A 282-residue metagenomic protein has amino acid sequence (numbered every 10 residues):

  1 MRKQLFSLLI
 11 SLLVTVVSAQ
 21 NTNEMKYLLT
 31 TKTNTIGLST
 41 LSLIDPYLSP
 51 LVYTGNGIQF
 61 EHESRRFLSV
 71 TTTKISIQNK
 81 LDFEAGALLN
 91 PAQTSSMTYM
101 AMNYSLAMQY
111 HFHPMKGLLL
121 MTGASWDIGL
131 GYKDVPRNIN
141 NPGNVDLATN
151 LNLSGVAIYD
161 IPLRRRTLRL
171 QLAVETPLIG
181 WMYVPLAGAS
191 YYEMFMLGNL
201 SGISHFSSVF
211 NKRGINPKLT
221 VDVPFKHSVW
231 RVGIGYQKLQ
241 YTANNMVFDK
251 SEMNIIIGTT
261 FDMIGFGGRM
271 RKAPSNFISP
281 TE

Functional and structural regions predicted by a protein language model:
Q20-S76, P280-E282: Short glycine/proline- and aromatic-enriched beta-strand/turn motifs that initiate or cap beta-hairpins
M25-N34, T71-N79, K116-A124, R164-L172 (+2 more regions): Outer-envelope beta-barrel architecture signal
K32-S42, N79-A87, T122-Y132, A157 (+2 more regions): Transmembrane beta-barrel strands of outer-membrane/channel proteins
D45-V52, L88-S96, N138-V145, I203-S207 (+2 more regions): Extracellular loop and loop/strand-boundary signature of outer-membrane beta-barrel proteins
V52-F60, S96-Y104, L118, G143-L153 (+2 more regions): Residues that define the transmembrane beta-barrel architecture of outer-membrane proteins
F60-V70, M102-Y110, A124, L153-Y159 (+3 more regions): Residues on the lipid-exposed face of transmembrane beta-strands in outer-membrane beta-barrel proteins
N140-H227: Outer-membrane beta-barrel transmembrane domain signature
T167, A173, Y183-P185, H205 (+1 more regions): Predominantly the C-terminal beta-signal and adjacent terminal strand-loop region of outer-membrane beta-barrel
